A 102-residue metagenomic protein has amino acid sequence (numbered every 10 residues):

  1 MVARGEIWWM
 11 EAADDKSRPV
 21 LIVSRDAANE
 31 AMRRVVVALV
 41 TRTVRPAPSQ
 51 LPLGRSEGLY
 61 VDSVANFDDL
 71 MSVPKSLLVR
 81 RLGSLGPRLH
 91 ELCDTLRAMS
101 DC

Functional and structural regions predicted by a protein language model:
K16-R55: Compact nucleic-acid interaction/catalytic patches
S56-C102: C-terminal terminal-subdomain/extension
